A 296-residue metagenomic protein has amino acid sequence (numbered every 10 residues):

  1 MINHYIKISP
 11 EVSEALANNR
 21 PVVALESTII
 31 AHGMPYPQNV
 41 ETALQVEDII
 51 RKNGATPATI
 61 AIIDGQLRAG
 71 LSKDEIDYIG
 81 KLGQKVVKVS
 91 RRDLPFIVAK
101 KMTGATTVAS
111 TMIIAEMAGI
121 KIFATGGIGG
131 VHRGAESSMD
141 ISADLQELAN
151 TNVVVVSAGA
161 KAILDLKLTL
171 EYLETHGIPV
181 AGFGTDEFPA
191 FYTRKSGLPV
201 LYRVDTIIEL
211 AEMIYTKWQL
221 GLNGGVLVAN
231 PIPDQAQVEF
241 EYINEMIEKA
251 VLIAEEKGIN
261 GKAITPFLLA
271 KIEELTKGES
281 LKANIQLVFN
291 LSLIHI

Functional and structural regions predicted by a protein language model:
M1-K52, M117: N-terminal glycine-/serine-/threonine-rich phosphate-binding loop
E14-A17, V22-V23, K52, I113-M117 (+6 more regions): Solvent-exposed alpha-helices and their adjacent loops that cap or buttress functional pockets in soluble metabolic
V23-L25, P57-I62, G104, I122-G127 (+4 more regions): General beta-strand structural signal in soluble alpha/beta enzymes
S27, H32-M34, N39-F96, Q219-Q235 (+2 more regions): Glycine-rich nucleotide/cofactor/substrate-binding loop typically near the N-terminus or early in the first domain
A105-V108, E136-A149, V153-E174, I207-E212: Active-site glycine-rich loop that binds ribose-phosphate moieties when present
R194-Q219: Anionic-ligand binding region
G225-F289: A C-terminal functional module that forms or caps the active site or interfaces directly with catalytic machinery
I294-I296: Conserved small/polar residues in nucleotide/adenosyl-binding loops
